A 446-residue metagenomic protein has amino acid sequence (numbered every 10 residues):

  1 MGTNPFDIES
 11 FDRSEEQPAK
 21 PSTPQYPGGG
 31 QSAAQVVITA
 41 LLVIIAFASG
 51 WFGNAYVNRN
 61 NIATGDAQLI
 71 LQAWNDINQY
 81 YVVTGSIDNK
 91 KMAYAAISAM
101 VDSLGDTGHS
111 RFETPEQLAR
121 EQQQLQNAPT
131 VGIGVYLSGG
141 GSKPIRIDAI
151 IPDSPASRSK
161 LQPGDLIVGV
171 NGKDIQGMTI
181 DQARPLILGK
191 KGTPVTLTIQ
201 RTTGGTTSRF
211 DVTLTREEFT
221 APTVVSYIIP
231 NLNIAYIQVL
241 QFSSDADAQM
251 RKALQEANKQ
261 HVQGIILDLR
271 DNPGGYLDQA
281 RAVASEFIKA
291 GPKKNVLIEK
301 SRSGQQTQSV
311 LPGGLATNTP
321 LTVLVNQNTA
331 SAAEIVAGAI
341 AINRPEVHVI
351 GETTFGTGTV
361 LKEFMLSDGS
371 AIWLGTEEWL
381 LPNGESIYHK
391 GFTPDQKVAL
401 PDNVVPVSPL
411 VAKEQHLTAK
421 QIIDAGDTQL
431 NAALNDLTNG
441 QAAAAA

Functional and structural regions predicted by a protein language model:
G2-G108, K143: Terminal targeting/pro-maturation regions of precursor/exported proteins
T23, A40, A55-I62, D148-P163 (+2 more regions): Cleft-lining beta-strand/loop regions that shape enzyme active-site pockets
Y81-R146, P194-T196, Q200-T213, T220-S226 (+2 more regions): Extended, small/polar residue-biased N-terminal targeting/export presequences and adjacent propeptide/linker tracts
I97, Y136-I147, I151, N233-Q238 (+2 more regions): PDZ/PDZ-like groove recognition
V168-G169, W373: Hydrophobic beta-strand signal
L366-E378, T393: Short acidic, Pro/Gly- and aromatic-enriched capping/linker segments at domain boundaries
E385-A446: Conserved functional hotspot residues or short segments at active or partner-binding sites across diverse domains
